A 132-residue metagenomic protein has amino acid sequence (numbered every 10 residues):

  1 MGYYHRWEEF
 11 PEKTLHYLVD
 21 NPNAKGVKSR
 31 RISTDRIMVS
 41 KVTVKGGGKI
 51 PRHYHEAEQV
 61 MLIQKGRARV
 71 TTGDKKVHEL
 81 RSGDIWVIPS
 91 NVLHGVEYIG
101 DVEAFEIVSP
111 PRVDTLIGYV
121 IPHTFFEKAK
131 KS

Functional and structural regions predicted by a protein language model:
M1-R36, I121-S132: A short, N-terminal "cap"/entry segment at the start of jelly-roll beta-barrel domains of the cupin/DSBH fold
M38-Y54: Conserved short histidine dyad/triad with adjacent acidic residue
A57-A68, G73: Glycine- and acidic-residue-biased ligand/ion/polar-headgroup-sensing regions
Q64-K65, R81, G100: A cytosolic small-molecule/anion-sensing beta-strand core signal
D74-S90: Short acidic-glycine-tyrosine-enriched beta hairpin
S90-L116: Ligand-binding loop in jelly-roll beta-barrel domains
